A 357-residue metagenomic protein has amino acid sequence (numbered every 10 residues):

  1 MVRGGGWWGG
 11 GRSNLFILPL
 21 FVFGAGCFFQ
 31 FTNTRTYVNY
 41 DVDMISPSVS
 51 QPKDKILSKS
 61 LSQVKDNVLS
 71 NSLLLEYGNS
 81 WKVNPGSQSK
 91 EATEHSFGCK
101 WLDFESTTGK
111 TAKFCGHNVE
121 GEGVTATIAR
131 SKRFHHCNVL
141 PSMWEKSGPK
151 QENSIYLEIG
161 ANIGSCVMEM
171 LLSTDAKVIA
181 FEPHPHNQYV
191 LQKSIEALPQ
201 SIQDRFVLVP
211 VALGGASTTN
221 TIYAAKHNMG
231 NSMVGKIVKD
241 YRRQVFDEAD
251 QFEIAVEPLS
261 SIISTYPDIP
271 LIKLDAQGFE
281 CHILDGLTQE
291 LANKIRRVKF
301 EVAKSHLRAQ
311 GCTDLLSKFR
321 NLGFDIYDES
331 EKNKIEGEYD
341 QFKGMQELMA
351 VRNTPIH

Functional and structural regions predicted by a protein language model:
V2-R205, R243-E248, F252, C312-L315 (+1 more regions): S-adenosyl-L-methionine
T125-L157, T221, G235-K294, S305-D314 (+1 more regions): Short internal loop-to-helix segment that lines adenine-nucleotide cofactor pockets
L157-I159, F181, I272-L274, K299-F300: Active-site flanking residues adjacent to catalytic metal/cofactor-binding acidic residues
A161, V211-G215, L259, A276 (+1 more regions): Hydrophobic pocket-lining residues within nucleotide cofactor-binding pockets
S165, P185-H186, N228, G278-F279 (+1 more regions): Short alpha-helical
D175-A176, K294-R296: A short helix->loop->beta-strand "cap" motif at the edges of active sites that frequently abuts
Q192-S260: S-adenosyl-L-methionine
